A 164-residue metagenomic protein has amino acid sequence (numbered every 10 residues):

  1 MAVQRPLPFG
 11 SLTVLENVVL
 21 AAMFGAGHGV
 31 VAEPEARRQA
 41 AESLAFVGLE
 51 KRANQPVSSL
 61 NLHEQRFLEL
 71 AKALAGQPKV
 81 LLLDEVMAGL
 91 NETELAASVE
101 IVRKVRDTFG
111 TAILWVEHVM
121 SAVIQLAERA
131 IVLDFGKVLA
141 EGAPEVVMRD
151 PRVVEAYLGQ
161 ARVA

Functional and structural regions predicted by a protein language model:
M1-A164: Glycine-rich phosphate-binding loops of nucleotide-dependent enzymes
